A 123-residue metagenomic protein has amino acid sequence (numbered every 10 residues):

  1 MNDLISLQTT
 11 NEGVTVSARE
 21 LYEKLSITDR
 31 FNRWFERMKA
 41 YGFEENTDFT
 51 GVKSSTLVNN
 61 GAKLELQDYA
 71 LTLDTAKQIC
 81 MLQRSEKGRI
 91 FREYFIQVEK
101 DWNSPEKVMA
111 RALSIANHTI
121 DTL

Functional and structural regions predicted by a protein language model:
M1-E44, K100-L123: A general nucleic-acid interaction/assembly signal
S6, D48-T50, E65: Ser/Thr- (and often Asn-) enriched beta-sheet segments in non-cytosolic proteins
L7-T10, R19, V52, D74 (+2 more regions): Surface-exposed loop/turn and secondary-structure junction residues enriched for glycine/proline
F31-N32, F49-V52, A62: Short amphipathic alpha-helical surface micro-motifs
G42-N46, G88-R89: Cytochrome P450 catalytic domain signature, combining two hallmark sequence patches
E44-L57: Short Lys/Arg-enriched helix C-cap and helix-to-coil transition segments that create basic nucleic-acid-contact patches
V58-L123: Intrinsically disordered/linker segments and immediately adjacent domain-edge residues
